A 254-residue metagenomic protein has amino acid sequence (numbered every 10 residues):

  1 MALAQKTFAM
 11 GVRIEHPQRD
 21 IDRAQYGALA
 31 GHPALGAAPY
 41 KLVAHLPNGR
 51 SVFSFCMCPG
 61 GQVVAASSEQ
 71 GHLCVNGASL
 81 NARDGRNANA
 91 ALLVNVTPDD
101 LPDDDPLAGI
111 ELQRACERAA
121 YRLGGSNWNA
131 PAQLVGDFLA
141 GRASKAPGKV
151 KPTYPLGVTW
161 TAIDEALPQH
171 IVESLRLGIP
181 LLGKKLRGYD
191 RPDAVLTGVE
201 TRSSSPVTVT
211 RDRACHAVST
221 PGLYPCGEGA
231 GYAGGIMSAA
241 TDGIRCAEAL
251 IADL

Functional and structural regions predicted by a protein language model:
M1-L254: Residues forming the flavin
